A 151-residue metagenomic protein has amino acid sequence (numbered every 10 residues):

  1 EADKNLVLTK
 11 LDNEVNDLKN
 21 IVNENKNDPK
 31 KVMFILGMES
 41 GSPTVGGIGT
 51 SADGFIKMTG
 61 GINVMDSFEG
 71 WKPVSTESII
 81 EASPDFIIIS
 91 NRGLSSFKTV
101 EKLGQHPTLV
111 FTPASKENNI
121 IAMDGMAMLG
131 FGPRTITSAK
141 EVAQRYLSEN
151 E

Functional and structural regions predicted by a protein language model:
E1-S40, M65-S67, N118-E151: Extracytoplasmic substrate-binding proteins
G37-M38, P84, R92-L94, G125: Solvent-exposed coil/turn segments that connect beta secondary-structure elements in extracytoplasmic/periplasmic
G46-W71, A122: His/Asp/Glu-enriched short active-site or ligand-binding loop at hydrolase and phosphoryl-transfer sites
K72-P73, H106: Structural motif corresponding to alpha-helix initiation and N-cap regions
T76-R92: Proline-aspartate-enriched helix->loop->beta-strand connector
G93-P107: Short, surface-exposed loop/helix-turn segments at secondary-structure junctions that function as lids/hinges flanking
V110-K116: Short, conserved catalytic or adaptor-binding loops enriched in Gly and charged residues
